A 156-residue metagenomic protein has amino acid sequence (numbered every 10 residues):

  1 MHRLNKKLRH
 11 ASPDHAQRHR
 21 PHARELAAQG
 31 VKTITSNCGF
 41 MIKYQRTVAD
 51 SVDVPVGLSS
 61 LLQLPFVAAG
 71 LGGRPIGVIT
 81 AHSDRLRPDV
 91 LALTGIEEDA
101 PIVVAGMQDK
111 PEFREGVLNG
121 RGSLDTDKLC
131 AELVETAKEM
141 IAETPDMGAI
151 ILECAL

Functional and structural regions predicted by a protein language model:
M1-N37, T47-D50, K138-L152: Metallocofactor- and cofactor-centric catalytic cores in central/energy metabolism, strongly enriched
M1-Q17, H82-D125: N-terminal glycine-rich anion-binding loop in soluble enzyme alpha/beta folds
K32-Q45, S60-Q63, A81-R85, I151-L156: Gly/Ser/Thr-rich loops at beta-strand to alpha-helix junctions that form or flank small-molecule/cofactor-binding
T47-G70: Short, acidic/small-residue loops that bind anionic groups at enzyme active sites
L58-L62, C130-K138: Active-site glycine-rich loop that binds ribose-phosphate moieties when present
I76-T80: Conserved beta-strand elements of the Class I
N119-K128, M147-I151: Short, glycine/charged-rich beta-strand-loop motifs at protein surfaces that mediate ligand recognition and catalysis
